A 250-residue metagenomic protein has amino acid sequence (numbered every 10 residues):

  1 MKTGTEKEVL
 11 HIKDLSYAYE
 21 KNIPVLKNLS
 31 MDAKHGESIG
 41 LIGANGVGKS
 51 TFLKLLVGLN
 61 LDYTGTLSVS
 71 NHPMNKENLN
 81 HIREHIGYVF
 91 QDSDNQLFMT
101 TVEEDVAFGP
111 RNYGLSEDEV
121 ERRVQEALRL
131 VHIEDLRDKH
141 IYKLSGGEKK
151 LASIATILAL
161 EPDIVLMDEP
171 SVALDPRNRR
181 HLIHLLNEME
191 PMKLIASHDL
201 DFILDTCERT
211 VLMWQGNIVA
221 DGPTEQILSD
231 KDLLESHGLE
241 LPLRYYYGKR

Functional and structural regions predicted by a protein language model:
V57: Helix-to-loop junction immediately C-terminal to a conserved catalytic motif
G65-P73, I82: Conserved ABC transporter NBD signature motif
D118-L136: Conserved ABC ATPase "signature" region
H140-L144, E148: Conserved ABC ATPase signature
S197-H198: H-loop/switch region of ABC-family ATPase nucleotide-binding domains
I203-D205: A short, surface-exposed alpha-helical micro-motif characterized by mixed small hydrophobic and charged/polar residues
N217-E240: Conserved beta-strand-loop-alpha-helix hinge in the C-terminal portion of ABC ATPase nucleotide-binding domains
